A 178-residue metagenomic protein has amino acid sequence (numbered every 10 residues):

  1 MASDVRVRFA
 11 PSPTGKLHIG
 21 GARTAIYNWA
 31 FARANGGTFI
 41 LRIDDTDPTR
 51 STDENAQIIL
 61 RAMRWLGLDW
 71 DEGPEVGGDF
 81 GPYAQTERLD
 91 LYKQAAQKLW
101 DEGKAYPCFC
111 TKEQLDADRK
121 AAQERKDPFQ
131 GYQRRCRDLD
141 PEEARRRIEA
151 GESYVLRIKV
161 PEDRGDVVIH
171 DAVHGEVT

Functional and structural regions predicted by a protein language model:
M1-E124: N-terminal Rossmann-like or analogous alpha/beta NTP/dinucleotide-binding catalytic cores that position adenine
Y106-P107, T111-T178: Active-site cores that bind ATP or allylic diphosphates and position pyrophosphate for catalysis
